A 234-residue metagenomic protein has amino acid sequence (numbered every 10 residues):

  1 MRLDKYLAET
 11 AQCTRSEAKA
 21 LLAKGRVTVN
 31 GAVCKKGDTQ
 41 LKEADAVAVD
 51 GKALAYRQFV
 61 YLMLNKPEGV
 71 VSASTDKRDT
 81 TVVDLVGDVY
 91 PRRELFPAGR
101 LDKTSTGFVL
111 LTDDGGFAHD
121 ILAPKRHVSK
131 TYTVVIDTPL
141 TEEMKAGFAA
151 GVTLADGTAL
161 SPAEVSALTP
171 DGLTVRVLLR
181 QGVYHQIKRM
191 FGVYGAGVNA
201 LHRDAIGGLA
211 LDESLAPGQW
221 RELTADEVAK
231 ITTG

Functional and structural regions predicted by a protein language model:
M1-G234: Basic, flexible Lys/Arg- and Gly-enriched helix-loop patches that mediate nucleic-acid binding at interfaces with rRNA
